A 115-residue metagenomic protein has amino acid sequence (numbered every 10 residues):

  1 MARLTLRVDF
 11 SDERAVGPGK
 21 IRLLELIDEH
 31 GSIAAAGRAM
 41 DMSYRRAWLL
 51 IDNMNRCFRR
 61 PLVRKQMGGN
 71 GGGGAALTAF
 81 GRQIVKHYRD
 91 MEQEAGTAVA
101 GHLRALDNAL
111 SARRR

Functional and structural regions predicted by a protein language model:
M1-D12: Short, Lys/Arg-enriched N-terminal segment that forms or immediately precedes the first helix of a structured domain
L23-L24: Short alpha-helical "packing" element that flanks the helix-turn-helix/winged-helix DNA-binding module
I27-G37: Short helix-boundary/capping micro-motifs
D41-S43: Central "turn" residue of the DNA-binding helix-turn-helix
L50: Residues within the DNA-recognition helix of helix-turn-helix
R56-P61: Residue cluster at the C-terminal edge of the helix-turn-helix DNA-binding motif
K65-D90: Basic, amphipathic "hinge/linker" alpha-helix immediately C-terminal to the N-terminal HTH DNA-binding motif
T97, G101-R115: C-terminal regulatory/oligomerization modules of transcriptional regulators
